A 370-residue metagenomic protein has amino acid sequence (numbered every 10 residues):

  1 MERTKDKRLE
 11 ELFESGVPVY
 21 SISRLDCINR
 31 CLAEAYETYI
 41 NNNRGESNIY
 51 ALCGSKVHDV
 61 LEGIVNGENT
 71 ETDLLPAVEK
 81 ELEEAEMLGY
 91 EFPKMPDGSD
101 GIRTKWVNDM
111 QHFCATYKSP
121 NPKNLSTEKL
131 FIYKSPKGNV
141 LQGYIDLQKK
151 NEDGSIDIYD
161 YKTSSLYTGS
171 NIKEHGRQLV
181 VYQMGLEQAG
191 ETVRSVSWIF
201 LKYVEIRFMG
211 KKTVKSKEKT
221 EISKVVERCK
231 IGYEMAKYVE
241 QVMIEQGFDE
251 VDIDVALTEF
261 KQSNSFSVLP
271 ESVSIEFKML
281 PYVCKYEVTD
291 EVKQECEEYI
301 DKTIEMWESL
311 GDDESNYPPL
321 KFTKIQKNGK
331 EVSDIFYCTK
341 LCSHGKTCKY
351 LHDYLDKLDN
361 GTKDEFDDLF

Functional and structural regions predicted by a protein language model:
M1-F370: RecB-family 4Fe-4S metal-dependent nuclease core
